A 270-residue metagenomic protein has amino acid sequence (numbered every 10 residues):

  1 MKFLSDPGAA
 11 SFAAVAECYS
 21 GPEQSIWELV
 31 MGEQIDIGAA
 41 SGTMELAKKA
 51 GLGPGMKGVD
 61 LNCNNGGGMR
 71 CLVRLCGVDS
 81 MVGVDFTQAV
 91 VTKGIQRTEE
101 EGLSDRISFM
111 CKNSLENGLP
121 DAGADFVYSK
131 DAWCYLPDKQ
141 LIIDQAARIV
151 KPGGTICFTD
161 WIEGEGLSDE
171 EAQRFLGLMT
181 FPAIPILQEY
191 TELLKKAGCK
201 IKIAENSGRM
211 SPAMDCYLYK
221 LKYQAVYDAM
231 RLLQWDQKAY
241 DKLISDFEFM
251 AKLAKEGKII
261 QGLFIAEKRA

Functional and structural regions predicted by a protein language model:
M1-E28: N-terminal, positively charged/glycine-rich alpha-helical extensions of SAM-dependent methyltransferases
K2-L4, G208-K258: C-terminal helical/coil "lid" or tail adjacent to the Rossmann-like core of SAM-dependent
D36-M56: Conserved alpha-helix/loop element of class I SAM-dependent methyltransferases that forms part of the SAM/SAH-binding
V59-E116: Class I SAM-dependent methyltransferase SAM/SAH-binding core
L115-F126: A short acidic, Gly/Pro-enriched loop at the edge of an enzyme's catalytic core that lines a small-molecule cofactor
F126-D138: A short SAM/SAH-binding and catalytic strip from SAM-dependent methyltransferases
Q140-T155: A short glycine-rich, Lys/Arg-flanked "PGG" loop and its adjoining helix->strand segment in the class I
W161-F181: Short, glycine-/aromatic-enriched active-site segment of Class I SAM-dependent methyltransferases
